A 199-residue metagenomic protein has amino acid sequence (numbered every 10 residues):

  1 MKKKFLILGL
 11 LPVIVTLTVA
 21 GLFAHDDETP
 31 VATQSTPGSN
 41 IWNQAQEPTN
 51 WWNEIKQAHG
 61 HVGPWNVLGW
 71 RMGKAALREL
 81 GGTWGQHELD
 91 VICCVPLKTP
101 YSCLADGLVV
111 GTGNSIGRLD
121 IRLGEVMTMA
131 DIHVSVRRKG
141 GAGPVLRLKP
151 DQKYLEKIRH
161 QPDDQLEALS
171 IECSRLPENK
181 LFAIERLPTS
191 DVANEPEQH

Functional and structural regions predicted by a protein language model:
M1-K4: Positively charged n-region of N-terminal signal peptides that target proteins for export
G9-T18: Bacterial N-terminal signal peptides
G21, H25-V62, L68-H199: Non-transmembrane, aqueous-exposed alpha-helical and coiled segments at domain scale
